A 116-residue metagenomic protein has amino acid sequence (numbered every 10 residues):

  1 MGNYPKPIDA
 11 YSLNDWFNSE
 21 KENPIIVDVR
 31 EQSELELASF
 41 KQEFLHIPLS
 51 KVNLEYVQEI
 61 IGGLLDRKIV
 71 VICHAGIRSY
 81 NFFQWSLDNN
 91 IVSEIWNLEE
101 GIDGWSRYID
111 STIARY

Functional and structural regions predicted by a protein language model:
M1-P24, Q32-K68, I77-Y116: Rhodanese-like catalytic fold shared by cysteine-dependent sulfurtransferases and DSP/PTP-type phosphatases
I72: Short, surface-exposed ligand- or partner-binding patches at beta-edge/loop junctions that are enriched in aromatics
